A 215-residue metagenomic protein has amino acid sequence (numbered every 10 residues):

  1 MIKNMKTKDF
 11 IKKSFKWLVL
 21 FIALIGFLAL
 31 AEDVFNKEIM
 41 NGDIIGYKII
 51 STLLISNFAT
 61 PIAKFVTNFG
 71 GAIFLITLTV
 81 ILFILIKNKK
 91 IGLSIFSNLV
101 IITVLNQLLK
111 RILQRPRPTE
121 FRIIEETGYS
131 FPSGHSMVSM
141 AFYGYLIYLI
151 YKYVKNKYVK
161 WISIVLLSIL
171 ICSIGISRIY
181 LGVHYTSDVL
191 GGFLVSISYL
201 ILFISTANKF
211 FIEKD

Functional and structural regions predicted by a protein language model:
I2-A72, R111-L113, R117-I123: N-terminal transmembrane-helix/juxtamembrane module of multi-pass inner/ER membrane proteins
K6-S14, I86-S97, W161-I162: Membrane-interface helix-loop-helix junctions at transmembrane boundaries of multi-pass membrane enzymes, predominantly
K6-T7, I11, R122-D215: Membrane-embedded catalytic cores of phosphoryl/pyrophosphoryl-handling enzymes
L18-G26, F96-L108, L194, S198: Hydrophobic, lipid-facing residues on alpha-helical transmembrane segments of integral membrane proteins
F27, A31, A59, L105 (+4 more regions): Alpha-helical membrane-inserting segments
N36-K37, K87-N88, R111-T119, V183 (+2 more regions): Transmembrane helix-loop junctions in multipass membrane proteins, especially transporters and channels
M40-N41, T79, I84-N156: Membrane-interface loops
